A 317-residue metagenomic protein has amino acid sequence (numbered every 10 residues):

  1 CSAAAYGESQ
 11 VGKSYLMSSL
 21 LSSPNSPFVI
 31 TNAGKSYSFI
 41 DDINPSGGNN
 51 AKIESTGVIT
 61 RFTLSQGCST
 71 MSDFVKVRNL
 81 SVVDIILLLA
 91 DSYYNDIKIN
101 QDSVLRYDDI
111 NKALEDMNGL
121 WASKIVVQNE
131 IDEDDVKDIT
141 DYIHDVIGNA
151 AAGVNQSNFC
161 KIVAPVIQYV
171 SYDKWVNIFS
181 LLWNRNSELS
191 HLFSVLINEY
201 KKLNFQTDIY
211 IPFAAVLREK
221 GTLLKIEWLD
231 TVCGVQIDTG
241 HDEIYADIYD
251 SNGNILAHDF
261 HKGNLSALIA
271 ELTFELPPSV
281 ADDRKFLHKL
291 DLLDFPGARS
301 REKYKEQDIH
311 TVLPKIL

Functional and structural regions predicted by a protein language model:
C1-L317: Globular "head" domains of long coiled-coil molecular machines
